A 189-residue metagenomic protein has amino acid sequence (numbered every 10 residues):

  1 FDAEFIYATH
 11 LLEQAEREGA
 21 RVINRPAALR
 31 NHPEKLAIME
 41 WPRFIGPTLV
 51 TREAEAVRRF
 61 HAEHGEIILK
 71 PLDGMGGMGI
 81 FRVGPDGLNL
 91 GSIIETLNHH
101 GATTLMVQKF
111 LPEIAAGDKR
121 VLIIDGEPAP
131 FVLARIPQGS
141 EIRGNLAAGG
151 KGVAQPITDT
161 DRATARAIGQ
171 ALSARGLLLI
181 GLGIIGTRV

Functional and structural regions predicted by a protein language model:
F1-R52, A56: Conserved N-proximal alpha/beta basic substrate-recognition cap immediately N-terminal to, or forming the N-lobe
V22, I67-I68: Hydrophobic beta-strand scaffold residues
P26-R30, R135-P137, I185-R188: Short glycine-enriched loops at secondary-structure junctions
R43, A62, L177: Structured loop/turn residues at beta-strand edges in well-structured enzyme cores
A54-E55, A62-E66, D73-I168, L172: Phosphate-binding site of ATP-dependent enzymes
Q170-V189: Conserved metal-phosphate-binding beta-hairpin within the catalytic cores of diverse ATP-dependent phosphoryl-transfer
